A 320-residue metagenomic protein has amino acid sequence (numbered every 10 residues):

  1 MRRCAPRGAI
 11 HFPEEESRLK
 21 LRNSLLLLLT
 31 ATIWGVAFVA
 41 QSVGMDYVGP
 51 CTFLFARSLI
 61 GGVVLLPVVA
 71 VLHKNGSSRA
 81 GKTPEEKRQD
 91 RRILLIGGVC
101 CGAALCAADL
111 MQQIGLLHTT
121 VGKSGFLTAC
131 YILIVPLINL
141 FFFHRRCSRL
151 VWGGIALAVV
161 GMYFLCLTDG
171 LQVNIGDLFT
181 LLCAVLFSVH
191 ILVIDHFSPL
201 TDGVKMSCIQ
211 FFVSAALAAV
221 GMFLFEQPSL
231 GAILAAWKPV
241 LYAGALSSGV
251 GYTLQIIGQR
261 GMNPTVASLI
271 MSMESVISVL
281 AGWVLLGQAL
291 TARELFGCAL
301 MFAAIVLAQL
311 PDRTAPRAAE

Functional and structural regions predicted by a protein language model:
R2-R3, R7, H11-A56, A103 (+3 more regions): Glycine-/small-residue-enriched transmembrane alpha-helix faces in small-molecule transporters and effluxers
L21-L26, T52-V68, I96, L150-L157 (+2 more regions): Hydrophobic alpha-helical transmembrane segments of multi-pass integral membrane proteins, especially transporters
A31, A56, S124-C130, I194-A215 (+1 more regions): Helix-helix packing/entry segments at the starts of transmembrane helices
I33, A37-F38, L66-T128, F164 (+1 more regions): Specific transmembrane alpha-helical segments of multi-pass solute transporters/efflux pumps, especially DMT/EamA
G35, V39, G102, C106 (+8 more regions): Hydrophobic/small/kink-forming positions within alpha-helical transmembrane segments of polytopic membrane proteins
R57-L59, A70-K74, A236, S272-E320: C-terminal-most transmembrane helix of multi-pass membrane proteins
V64, V68-V71, Y131-G153, V276-F296: C-terminal transmembrane-helix exit sites in multi-pass transporters
L65, C147-L167, F187, A218 (+2 more regions): Hydrophobic transmembrane alpha-helices of multi-pass small-molecule transport proteins
